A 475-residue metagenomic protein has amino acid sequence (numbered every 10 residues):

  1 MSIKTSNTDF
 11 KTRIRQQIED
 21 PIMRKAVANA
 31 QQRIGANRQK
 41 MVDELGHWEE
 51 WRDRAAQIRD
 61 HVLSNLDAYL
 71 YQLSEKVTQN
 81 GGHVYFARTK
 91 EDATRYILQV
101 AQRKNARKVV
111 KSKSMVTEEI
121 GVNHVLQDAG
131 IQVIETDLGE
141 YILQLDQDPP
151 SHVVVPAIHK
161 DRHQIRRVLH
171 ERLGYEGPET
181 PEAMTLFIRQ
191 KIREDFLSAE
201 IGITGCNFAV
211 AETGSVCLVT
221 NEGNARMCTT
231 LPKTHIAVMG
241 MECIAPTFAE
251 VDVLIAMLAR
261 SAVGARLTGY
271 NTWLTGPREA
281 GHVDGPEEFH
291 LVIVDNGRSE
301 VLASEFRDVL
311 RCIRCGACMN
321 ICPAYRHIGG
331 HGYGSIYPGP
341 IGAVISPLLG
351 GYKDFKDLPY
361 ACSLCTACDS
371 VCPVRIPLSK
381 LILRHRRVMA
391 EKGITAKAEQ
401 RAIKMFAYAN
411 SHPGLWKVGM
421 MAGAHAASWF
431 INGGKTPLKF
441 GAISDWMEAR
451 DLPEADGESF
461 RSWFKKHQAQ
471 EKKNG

Functional and structural regions predicted by a protein language model:
M1-F306: The feature marks the mature, well-folded catalytic cores of soluble enzymes
S6-I34, E44, A407-G475: Intrinsic disorder at enzyme termini
L63, D67, C312, Y352-F355: Amphipathic, non-membrane alpha-helical segments in soluble helical-bundle scaffolds
Q72, K76, N80, Y96-V100 (+11 more regions): Generic, well-ordered alpha-helical scaffold segments in large soluble proteins
D92, T268-G281, R314, G329 (+3 more regions): A glycine-rich phosphate-binding loop feature that marks nucleotide/adenosyl-phosphate handling sites
G139, E182, L267-Y270, K397-R401 (+1 more regions): Short coil/turn segments at secondary-structure boundaries
T213-S215, A249, T275-E279, P338 (+5 more regions): Short capping/connector residues at structural and topological boundaries
G281-V309, N320, A324-N432, P437-L438: Ferredoxin-type iron-sulfur electron-transfer modules in oxidoreductases and energy-metabolism complexes
